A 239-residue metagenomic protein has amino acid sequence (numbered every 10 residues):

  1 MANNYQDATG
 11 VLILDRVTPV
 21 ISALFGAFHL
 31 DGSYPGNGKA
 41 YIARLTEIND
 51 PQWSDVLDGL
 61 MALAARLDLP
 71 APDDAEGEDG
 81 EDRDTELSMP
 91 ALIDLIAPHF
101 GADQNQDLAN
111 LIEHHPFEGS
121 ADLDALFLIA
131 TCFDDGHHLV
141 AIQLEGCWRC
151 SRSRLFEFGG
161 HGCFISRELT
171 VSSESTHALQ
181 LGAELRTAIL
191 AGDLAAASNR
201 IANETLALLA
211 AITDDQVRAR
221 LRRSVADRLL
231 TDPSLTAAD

Functional and structural regions predicted by a protein language model:
M1-P35: Short, extreme N-terminal segment that most often corresponds to the first beta-strand
F28, L45-D239: Charged interaction segments
